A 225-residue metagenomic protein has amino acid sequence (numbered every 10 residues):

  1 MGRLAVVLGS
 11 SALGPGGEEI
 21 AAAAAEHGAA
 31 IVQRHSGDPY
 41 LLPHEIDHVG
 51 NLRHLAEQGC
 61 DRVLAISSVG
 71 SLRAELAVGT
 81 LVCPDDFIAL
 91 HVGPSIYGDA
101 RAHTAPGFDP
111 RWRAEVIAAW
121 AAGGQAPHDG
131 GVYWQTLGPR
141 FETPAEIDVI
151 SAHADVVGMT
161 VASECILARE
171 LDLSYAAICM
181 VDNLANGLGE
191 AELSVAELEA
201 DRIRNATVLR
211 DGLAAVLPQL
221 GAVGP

Functional and structural regions predicted by a protein language model:
M1-T104: Metabolite-binding pocket within alpha/beta catalytic cores that recognizes anionic/polar moieties
P39-H44, W134-L137, A154: Short, flexible loop segments at the rims of nucleotide/cofactor-binding pockets, characterized by
A56-G59, S151, R169: Non-catalytic positions within long, well-ordered alpha-helices that form the structural scaffold/packing of enzyme
V63-L64, V157-G158, A176: Hydrophobic residues within beta-strands of alpha/beta enzymes
G107-A152, E164: Active-site rim beta-loop-alpha module in soluble metabolic enzymes
T160-E197: Zn-dependent metallopeptidase/amidohydrolase metal-coordination segment
N186-P225: His/Asp/Glu-rich mid-to-C-terminal helical/loop segments that flank catalytic regions of hydrolases
